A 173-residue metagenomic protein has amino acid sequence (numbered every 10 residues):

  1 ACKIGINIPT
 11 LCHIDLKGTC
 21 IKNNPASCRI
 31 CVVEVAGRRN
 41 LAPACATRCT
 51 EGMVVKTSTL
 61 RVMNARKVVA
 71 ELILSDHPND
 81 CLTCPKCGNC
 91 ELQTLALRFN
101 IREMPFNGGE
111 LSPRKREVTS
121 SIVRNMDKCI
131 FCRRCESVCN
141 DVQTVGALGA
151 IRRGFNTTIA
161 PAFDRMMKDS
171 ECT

Functional and structural regions predicted by a protein language model:
C2-A36: A basic, amphipathic helix-loop patch mediating RNA/tRNA/ribosome contacts
R29-T173: Fe-S ferredoxin-like electron-transfer domains and their immediately adjacent linker/connector regions across
